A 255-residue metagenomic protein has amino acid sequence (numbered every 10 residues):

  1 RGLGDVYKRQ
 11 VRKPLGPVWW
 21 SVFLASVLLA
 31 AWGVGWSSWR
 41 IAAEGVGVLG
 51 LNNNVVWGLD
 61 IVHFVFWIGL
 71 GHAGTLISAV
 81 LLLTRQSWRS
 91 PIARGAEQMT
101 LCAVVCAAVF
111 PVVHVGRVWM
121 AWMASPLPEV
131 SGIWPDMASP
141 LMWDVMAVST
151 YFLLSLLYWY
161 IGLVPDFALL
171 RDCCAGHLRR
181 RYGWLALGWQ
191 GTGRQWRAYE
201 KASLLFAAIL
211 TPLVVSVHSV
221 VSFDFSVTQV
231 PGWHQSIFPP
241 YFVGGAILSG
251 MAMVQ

Functional and structural regions predicted by a protein language model:
R1, P17-A25, N52-G58, T84: N-terminal alpha-helical transmembrane segments of multi-pass membrane transport and channel/translocase proteins
G2-Y7: Short, small-residue-biased leader/transition segments that mark boundaries at the very start of proteins
K13, W19-S38, E129-Q255: Long, contiguous internal "core" modules enriched in hydrophobic/ aromatic residues
S37-N54, T84-Q86: Membrane-interface helix-loop junction between the first two transmembrane segments
V46-F66, Q235-P240: Loop-to-helix transition at the N-terminal end of transmembrane alpha-helices
V55-W119: Membrane helical hairpin/interfacial module
V115-V130: Functional transmembrane-helix hotspots
